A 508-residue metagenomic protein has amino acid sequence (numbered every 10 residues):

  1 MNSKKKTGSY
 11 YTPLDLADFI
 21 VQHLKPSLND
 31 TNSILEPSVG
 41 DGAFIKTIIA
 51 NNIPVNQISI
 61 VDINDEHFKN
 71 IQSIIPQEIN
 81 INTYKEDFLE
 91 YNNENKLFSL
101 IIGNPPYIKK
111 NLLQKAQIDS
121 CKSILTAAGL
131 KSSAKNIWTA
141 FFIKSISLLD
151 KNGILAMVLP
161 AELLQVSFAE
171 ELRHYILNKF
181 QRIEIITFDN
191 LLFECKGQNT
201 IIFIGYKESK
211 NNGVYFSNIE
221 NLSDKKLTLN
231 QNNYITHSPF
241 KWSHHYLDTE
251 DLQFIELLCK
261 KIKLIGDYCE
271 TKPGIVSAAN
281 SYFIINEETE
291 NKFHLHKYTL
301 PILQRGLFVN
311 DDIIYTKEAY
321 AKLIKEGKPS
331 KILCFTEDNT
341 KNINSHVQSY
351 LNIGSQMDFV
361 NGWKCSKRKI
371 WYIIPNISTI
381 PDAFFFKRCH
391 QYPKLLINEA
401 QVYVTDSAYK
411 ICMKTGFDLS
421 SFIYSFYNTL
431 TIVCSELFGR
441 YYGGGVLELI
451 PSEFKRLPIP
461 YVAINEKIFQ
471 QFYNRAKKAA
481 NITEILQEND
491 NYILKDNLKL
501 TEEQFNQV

Functional and structural regions predicted by a protein language model:
M1-N2: N-terminal, positively charged/glycine-rich alpha-helical extensions of SAM-dependent methyltransferases
K5-V21, S38-N56, V61-N70, N80 (+1 more regions): Signature of N6-adenine DNA methyltransferases within the class I
H23-N29: Glycine-rich helix-loop-beta junction characteristic of Rossmann-like nucleotide cofactor-binding loops
D30-G40: Conserved class I S-adenosyl-L-methionine
S33, L100, D382-A383: Structural motif
N212-I219, Y315, N344, E466-Q471: Short, charged, solvent-exposed linker or helix-capping segments at domain edges/interfaces that act as flexible hinges
F240-F283, H346, A463-V508: Non-catalytic DNA-recognition/assembly elements of restriction-modification systems
Q253-N465: Polybasic, glycine- and aromatic-enriched phosphate-binding surface used to engage nucleic acids
